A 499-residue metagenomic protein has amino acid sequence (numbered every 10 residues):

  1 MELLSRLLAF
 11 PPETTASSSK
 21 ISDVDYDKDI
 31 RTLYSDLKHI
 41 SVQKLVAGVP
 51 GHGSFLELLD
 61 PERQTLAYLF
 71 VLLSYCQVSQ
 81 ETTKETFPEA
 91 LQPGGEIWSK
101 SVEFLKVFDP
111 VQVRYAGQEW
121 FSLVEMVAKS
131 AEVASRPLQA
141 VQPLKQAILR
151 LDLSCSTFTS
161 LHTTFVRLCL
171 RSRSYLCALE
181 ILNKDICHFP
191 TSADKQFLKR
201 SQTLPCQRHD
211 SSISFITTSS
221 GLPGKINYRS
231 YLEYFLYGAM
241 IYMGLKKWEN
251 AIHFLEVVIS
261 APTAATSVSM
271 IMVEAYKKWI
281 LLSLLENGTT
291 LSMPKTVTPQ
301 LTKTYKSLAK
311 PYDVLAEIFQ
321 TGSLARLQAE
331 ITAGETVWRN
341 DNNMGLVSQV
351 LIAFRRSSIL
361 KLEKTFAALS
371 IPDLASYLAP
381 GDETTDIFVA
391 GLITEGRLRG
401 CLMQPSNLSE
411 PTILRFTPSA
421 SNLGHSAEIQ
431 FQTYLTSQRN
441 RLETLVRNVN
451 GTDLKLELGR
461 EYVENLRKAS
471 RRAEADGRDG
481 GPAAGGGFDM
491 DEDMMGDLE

Functional and structural regions predicted by a protein language model:
M1-E96, S101-D109, Q146, S154-C155 (+8 more regions): Charged, E/D/K/R/S-rich low-complexity terminal regions of large eukaryotic assembly subunits
K106-A264, V273: Fungal eukaryote-biased detector of long internal structured cores
